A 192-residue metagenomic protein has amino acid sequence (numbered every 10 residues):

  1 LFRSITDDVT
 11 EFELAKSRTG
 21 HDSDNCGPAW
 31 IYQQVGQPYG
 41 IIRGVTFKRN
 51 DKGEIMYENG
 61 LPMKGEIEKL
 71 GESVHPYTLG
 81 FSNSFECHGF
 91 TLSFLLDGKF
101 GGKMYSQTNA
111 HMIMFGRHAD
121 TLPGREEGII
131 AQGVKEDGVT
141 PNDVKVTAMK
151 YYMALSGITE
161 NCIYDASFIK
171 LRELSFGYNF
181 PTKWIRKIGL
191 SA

Functional and structural regions predicted by a protein language model:
L1, C87-G89, G177-R186: Outer-membrane beta-barrel proteins
F2-S73, T91-D165: Surface-exposed, extracytoplasmic segments of Gram-negative outer-membrane nutrient-acquisition systems
E68-G71, L79-S82, Y164, K183-W184: Generic recognition of flexible, low-complexity loop/linker segments
V74, S84-F85: Conserved catalytic block of serine-dependent lipid acyl chemistry
V74-H75, I188-S191: Short glycine/proline-enriched turns and hinge-like loops at secondary-structure junctions
H75-L79, S167-R172: Residues that define the transmembrane beta-barrel architecture of outer-membrane proteins
G80-S82, T91, E173-G177: One-face residue pattern on beta-strands with alternating periodicity enriched for small/polar residues
F81, C87, L92-F94, L190-A192: Transmembrane beta-strands of outer-membrane beta-barrel proteins
